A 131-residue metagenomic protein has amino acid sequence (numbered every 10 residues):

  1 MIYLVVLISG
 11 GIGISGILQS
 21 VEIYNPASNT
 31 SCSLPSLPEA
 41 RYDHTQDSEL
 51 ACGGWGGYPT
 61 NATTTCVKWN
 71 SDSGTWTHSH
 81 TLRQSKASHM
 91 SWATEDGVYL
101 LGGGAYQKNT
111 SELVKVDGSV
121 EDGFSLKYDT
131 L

Functional and structural regions predicted by a protein language model:
M1-L131: Kelch-like beta-propeller repeat domains
